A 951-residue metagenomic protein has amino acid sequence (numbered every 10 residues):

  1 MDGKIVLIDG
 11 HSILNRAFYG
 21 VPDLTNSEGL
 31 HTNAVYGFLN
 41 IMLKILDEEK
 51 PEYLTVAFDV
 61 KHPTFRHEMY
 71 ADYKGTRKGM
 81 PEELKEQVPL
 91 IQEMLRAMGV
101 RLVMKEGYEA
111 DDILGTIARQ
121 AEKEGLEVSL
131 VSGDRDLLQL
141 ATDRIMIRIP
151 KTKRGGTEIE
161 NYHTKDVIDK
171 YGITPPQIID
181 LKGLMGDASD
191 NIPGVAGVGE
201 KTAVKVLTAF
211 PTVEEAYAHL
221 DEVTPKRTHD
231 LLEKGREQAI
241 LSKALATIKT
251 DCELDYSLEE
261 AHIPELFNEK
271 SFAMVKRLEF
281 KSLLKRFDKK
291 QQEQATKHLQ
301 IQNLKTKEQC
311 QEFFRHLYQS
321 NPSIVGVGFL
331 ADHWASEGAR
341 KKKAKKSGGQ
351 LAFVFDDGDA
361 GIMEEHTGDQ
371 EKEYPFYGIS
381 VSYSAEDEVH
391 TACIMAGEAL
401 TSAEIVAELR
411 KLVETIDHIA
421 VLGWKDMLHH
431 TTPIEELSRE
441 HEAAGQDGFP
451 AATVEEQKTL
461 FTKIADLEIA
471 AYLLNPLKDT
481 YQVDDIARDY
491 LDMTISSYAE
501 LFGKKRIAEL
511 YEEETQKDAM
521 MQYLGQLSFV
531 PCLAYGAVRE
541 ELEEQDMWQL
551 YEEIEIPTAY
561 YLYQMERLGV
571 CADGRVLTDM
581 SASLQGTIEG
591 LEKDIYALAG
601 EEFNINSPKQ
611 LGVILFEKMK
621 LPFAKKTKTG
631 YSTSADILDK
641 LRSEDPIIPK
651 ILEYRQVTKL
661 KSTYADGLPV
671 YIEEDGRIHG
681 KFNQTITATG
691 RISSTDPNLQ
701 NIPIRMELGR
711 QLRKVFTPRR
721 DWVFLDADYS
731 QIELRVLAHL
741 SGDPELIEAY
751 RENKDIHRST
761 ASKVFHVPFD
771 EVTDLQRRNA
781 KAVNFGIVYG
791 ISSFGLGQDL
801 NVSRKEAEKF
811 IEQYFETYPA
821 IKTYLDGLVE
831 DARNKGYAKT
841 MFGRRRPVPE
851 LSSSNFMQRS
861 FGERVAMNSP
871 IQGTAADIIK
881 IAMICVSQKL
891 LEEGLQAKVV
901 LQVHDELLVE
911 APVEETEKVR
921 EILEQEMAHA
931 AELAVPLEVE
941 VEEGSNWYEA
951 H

Functional and structural regions predicted by a protein language model:
D2-G3, P22-N26, G75-L254: Extended two-metal-dependent nuclease catalytic cores across DNA- and RNA-processing enzymes
G3-V6, G10, R16-T55, A71-D72 (+5 more regions): Conserved RNase H-like, two-metal-ion catalytic cores of nucleic-acid enzymes
L7-I8, L130-S132, G326, I464-A465 (+2 more regions): Short hydrophobic beta-strand that contains or immediately precedes a catalytic carboxylate
D72-E86, L140-I173, H229-L231, I464-F529: Short alpha-helix plus adjacent loop in nuclease-associated cores
L231, G235-G397, E442-E455, F502 (+9 more regions): Conserved "right-hand" nucleotidyltransferase catalytic core of DNA-directed polymerases
S382-Y383, L474-A508, Y523-V530, Q684-F769: Function-dense linear segments that define catalytic or interfacial modules in macromolecule-processing proteins
L510-E514, R567, D675, H679-G680 (+6 more regions): Conserved catalytic core of nucleic-acid polymerases
G586-K593, A597-P649, E816-R864, N868 (+1 more regions): C-terminal polymerase-core module
